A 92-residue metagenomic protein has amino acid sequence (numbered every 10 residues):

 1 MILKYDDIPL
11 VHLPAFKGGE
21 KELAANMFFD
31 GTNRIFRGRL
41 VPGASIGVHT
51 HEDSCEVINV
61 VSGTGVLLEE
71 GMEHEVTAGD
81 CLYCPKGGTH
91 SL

Functional and structural regions predicted by a protein language model:
M1-R34, G47: A short, N-terminal "cap"/entry segment at the start of jelly-roll beta-barrel domains of the cupin/DSBH fold
R34-H51: Conserved short histidine dyad/triad with adjacent acidic residue
R37, V57, G71-E75: Short, surface-exposed secondary-structure edge patches
P42, D53-S54, M72, G88-T89: A generic "binding-loop/recognition-motif" signal
V48, L67-L68, C84, T89-L92: Short beta-strand His + acidic residue motifs that chelate non-heme Fe in jelly-roll/DSBH and cupin folds
D53-G65, E70: Glycine- and acidic-residue-biased ligand/ion/polar-headgroup-sensing regions
G71-K86: Short acidic-glycine-tyrosine-enriched beta hairpin
